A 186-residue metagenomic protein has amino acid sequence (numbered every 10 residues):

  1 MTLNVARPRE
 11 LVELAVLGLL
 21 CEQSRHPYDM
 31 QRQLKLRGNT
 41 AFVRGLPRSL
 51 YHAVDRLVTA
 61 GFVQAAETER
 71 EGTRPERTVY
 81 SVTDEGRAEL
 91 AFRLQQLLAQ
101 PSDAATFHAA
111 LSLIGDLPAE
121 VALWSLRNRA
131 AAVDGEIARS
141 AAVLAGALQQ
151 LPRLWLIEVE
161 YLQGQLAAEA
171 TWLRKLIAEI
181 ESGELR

Functional and structural regions predicted by a protein language model:
M1-S102: Basic helix-turn-helix/winged-helix DNA-binding cores and closely related short helical interaction motifs
L11-V12, T106, L154: Alpha-helix N-cap/N′ positions at the starts of helices
E22, H52, N128, Y161-G164 (+1 more regions): DHp/HisKA dimerization-phosphoacceptor four-helix bundle of two-component histidine kinases and homologous
L46, Q100, A122, L151-W155: Residue-level recognition of alpha-helical structural elements
A91-A138: Amphipathic alpha-helical dimerization/coiled-coil segments that flank or bridge DNA-binding/regulatory modules
L126, V133, I137-L144, L166 (+1 more regions): Non-transmembrane amphipathic alpha-helical segments
A141-V159: Acidic interhelical loop/turn segments
I157-R186: Extended, charge-rich alpha-helical interface modules
